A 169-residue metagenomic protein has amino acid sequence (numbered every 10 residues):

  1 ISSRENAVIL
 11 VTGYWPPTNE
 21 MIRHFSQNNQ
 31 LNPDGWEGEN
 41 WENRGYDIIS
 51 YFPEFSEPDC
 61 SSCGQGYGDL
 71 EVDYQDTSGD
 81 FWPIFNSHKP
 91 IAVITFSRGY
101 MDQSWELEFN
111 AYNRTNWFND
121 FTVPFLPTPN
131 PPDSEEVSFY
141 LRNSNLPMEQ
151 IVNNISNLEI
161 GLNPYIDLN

Functional and structural regions predicted by a protein language model:
I1-Y165: N-terminal catalytic or cofactor-binding beta/alpha core of small enzyme domains
N169: Active-site-adjacent mobile loop/cap segments within catalytic or ligand-binding domains
